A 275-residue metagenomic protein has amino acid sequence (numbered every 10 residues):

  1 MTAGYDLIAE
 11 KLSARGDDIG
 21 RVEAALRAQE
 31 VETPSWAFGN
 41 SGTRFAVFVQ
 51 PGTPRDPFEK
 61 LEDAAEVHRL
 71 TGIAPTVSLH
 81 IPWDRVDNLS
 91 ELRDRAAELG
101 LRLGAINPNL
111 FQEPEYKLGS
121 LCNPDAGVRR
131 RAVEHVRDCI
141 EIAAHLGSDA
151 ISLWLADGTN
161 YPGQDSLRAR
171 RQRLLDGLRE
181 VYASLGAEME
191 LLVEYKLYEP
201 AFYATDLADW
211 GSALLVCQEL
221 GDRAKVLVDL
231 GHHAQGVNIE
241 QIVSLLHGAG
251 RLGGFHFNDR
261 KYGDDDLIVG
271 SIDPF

Functional and structural regions predicted by a protein language model:
M1-A144: N-terminal pre-domain/capping segments
E10-A25, R102-L103, E115-K225: Active-site acidic/histidine proton-transfer and metal-coordination neighborhood in alpha/beta enzyme cores
W36-F38, H80-D84, P108-E113, A156-G158 (+3 more regions): Active-site beta-loop-alpha junctions enriched in small/polar residues
R44-F58, Y203-G211, H232-F275: Gly/Pro-rich active-site loop or hairpin
P51-E66, L89, R170-L178, W210-G211 (+1 more regions): Well-ordered, non-membrane alpha-helical segments in soluble/globular domains
P75, D149, G253: Short acidic/polar active-site loop segments enriched in Thr and Asp
L92-G100, E219, V243-G248: Short, surface-exposed basic-aromatic patches at helix termini and helix-loop junctions that form
